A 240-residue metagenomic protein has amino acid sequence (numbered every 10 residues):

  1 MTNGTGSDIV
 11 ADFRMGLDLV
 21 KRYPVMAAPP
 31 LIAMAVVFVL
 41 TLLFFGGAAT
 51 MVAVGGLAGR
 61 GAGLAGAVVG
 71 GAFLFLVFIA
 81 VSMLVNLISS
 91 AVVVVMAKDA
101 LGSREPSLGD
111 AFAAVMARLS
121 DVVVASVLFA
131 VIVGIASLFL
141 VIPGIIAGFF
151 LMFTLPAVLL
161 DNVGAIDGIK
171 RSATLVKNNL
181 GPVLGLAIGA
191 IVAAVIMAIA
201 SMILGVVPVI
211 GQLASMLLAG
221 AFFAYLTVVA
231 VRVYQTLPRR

Functional and structural regions predicted by a protein language model:
M1-R240: Hydrophobic alpha-helical membrane segments
